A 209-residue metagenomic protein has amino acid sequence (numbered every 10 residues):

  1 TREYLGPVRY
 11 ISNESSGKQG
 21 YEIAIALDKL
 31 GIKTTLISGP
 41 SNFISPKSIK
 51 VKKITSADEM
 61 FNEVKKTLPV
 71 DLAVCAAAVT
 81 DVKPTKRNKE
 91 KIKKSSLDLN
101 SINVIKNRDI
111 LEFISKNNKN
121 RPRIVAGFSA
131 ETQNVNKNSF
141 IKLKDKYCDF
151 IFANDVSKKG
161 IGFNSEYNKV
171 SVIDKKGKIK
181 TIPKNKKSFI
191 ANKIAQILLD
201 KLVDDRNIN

Functional and structural regions predicted by a protein language model:
T1-S56: Glycine-rich phosphate/diphosphate-binding loop of Rossmann-like nucleotide-binding domains
R2-L5, K94-S96, K175-G177: Glycine/charged-rich beta-loop-alpha catalytic/anionic-binding loops adjacent to active sites
V8-S12, I49-V51, R87-K91, F140-K142 (+1 more regions): Short, glycine/charged-enriched secondary-structure capping and boundary segments
S12-L30, I92-E112, Y147-A153, K184-S188 (+2 more regions): Gly/Ser/Thr-rich active-site loops/lids in small-molecule metabolic enzymes that frequently grip phosphoryl groups
D28-K33, N42, K65-A73, K116-K119 (+3 more regions): Generic secondary-structure signature for well-ordered alpha-helical cores
S41, S56-D58, T132, G177 (+1 more regions): Residue-level detector of flexible, active-site-proximal loop/helix-junction positions within diverse enzyme catalytic
T55-F128, Q133-G160: Glycine-rich phosphate-binding loop
N120, V135-N209: Glycine-rich phosphate/adenylate-binding loop
